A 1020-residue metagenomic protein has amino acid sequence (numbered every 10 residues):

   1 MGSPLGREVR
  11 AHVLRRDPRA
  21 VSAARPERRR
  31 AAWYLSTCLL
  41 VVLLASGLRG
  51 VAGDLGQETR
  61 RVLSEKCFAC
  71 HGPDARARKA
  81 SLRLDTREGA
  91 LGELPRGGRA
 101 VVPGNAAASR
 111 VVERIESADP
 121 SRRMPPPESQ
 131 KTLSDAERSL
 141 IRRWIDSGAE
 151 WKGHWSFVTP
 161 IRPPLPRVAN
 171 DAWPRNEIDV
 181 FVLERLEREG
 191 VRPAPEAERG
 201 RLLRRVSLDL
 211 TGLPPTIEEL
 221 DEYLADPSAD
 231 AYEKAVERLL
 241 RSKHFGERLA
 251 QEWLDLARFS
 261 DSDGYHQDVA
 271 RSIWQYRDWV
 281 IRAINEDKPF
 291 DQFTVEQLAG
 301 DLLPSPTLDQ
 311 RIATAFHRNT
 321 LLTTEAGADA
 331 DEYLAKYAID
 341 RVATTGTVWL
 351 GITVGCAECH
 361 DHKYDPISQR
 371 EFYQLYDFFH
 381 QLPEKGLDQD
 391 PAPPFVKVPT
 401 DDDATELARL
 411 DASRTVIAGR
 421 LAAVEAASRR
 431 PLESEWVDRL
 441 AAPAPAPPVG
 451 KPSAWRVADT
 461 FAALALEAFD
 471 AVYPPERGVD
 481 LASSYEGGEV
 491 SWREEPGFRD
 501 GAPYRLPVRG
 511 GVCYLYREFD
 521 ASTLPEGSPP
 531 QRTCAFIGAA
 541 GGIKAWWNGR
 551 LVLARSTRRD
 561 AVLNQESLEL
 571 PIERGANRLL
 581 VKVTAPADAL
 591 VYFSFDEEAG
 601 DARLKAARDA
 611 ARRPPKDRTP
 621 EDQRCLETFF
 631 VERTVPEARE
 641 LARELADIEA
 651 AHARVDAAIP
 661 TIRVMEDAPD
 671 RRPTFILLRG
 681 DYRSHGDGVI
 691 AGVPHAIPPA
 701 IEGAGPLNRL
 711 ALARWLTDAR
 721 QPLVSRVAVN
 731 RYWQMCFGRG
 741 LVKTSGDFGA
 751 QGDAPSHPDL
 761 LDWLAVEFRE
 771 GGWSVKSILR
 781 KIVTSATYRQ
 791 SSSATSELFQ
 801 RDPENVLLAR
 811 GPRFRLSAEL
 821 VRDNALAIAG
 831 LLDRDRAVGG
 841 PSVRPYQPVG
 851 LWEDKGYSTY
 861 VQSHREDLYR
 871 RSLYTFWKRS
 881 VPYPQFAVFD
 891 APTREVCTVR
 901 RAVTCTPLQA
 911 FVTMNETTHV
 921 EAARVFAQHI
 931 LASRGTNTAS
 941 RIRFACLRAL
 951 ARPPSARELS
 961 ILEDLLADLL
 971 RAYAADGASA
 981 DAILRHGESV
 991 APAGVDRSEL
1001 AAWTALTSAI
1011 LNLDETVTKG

Functional and structural regions predicted by a protein language model:
Y34-G47: Bacterial N-terminal signal peptides
G50-E184, G200, R204-R205, P215-L220 (+5 more regions): Solvent-exposed helix-loop boundary motif
L82-G89, R142, G148-P166, S272-I273 (+13 more regions): Primarily the internal scaffold of c-type cytochrome electron-transfer domains, especially repeated/multiheme c-type
A169-R204, D209-H244, R258-S305, P366 (+7 more regions): Primarily short, surface-exposed interaction patches in extracytoplasmic proteins
A250, A299-L303, D403-R505, E518-T523 (+4 more regions): Accessory carbohydrate-binding/adhesion or oligomerization-edge regions at the termini of glycan-active proteins
V508-S522, L712-W715: Short beta-strands within extracellular/lumenal beta-sheet-rich domains
A521, G527-W547, L579: Aromatic-lined ligand-binding clefts that engage carbohydrates, nucleic acids, or primary amines
W547-S594: Beta-strand-rich ligand-recognition modules
